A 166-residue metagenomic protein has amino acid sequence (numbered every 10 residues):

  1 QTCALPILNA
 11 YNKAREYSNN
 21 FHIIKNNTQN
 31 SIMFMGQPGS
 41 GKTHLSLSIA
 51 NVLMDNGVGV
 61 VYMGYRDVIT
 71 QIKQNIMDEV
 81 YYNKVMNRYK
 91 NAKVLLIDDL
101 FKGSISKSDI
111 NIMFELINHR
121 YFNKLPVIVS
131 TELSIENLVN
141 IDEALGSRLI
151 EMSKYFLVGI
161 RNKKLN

Functional and structural regions predicted by a protein language model:
T2-L5: Short, small-residue-biased leader/transition segments that mark boundaries at the very start of proteins
I7-Y11, M54-N91: Short glycine-rich substrate-engagement loop in P-loop NTPases that contacts/grips substrate
K13-N26: Pre-Walker A adenine-sensing motif
K25-S46: Walker A/P-loop nucleotide-binding motif
H44-G57: P-loop NTPase Walker A phosphate-binding motif
V58-G59, N91-V94, N123-V129: Loop/turn-to-beta-strand initiation segments
R66, V85-S108: Conserved P-loop NTPase "ATPase switch" module shared by AAA+ and STAND
V68-N75, L100-N166: Replace "adjacent to P-loop NTPase cores in ATP/GTP-dependent enzymes" with "adjacent to NTP-binding cores
